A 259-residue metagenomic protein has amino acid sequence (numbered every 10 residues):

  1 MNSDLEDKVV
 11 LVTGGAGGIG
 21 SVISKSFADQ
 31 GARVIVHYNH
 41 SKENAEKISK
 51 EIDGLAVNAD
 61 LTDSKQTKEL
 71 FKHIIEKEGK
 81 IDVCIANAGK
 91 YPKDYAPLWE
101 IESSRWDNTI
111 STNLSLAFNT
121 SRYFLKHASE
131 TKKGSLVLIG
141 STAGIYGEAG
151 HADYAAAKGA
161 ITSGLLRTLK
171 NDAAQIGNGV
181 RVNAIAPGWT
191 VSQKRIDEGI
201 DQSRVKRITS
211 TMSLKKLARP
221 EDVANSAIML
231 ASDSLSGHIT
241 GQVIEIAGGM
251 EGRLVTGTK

Functional and structural regions predicted by a protein language model:
A16-G17: Conserved glycine-rich cofactor-binding loop
F27, K80, A173-T190, H238-I246: Conserved Rossmann-fold SDR core element
D94-L98, E102-I110, R204, I208: Substrate-binding pocket helix/loop in short-chain dehydrogenase/reductase
Y95, L235, T240-K259: Short C-terminal tail/terminal secondary-structure segment of NAD(P)H-dependent dehydrogenase/reductase domains
S121, A157-K158: Active-site helix of classical SDR
S141: Residue(s) in the substrate-gating loop at a strand-loop-helix junction that position the organic substrate next
G177, A184-M212, R253-K259: A glycine/serine/threonine-rich, flexible loop-to-helix segment that serves as the NAD(P) cofactor-binding "lid"
